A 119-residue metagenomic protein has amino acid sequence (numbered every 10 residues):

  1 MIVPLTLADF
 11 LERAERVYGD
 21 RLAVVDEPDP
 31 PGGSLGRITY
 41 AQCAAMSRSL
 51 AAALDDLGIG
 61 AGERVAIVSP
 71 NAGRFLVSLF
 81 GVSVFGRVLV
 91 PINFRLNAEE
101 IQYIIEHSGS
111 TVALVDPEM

Functional and structural regions predicted by a protein language model:
V3, A23-F80, N97-Q102, E106: Conserved AMP-binding/adenylate-forming core of the ANL superfamily
Y18, H107-T111: Active-site charged/polar residues at nucleotide-handling catalytic sites that mediate phosphoryl, nucleotidyl
A66, V112-L114: Structural motif
G86: Structured binding elements
F94: Metallo-beta-lactamase
D116-E118: Short secondary-structure boundary segments
